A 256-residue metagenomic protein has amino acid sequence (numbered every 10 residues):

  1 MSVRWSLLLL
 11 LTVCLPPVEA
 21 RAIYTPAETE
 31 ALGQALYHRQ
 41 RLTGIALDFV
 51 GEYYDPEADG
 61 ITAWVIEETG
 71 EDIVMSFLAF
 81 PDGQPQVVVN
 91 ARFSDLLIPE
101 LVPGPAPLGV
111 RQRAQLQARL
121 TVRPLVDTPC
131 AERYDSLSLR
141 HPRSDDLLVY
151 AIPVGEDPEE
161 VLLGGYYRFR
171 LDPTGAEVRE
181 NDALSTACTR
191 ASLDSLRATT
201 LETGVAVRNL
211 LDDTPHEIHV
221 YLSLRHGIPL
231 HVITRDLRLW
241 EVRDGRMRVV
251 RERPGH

Functional and structural regions predicted by a protein language model:
W5-V13: Sec-dependent N-terminal signal peptides
L8, V18-A20: Cleavable N-terminal signal peptides
A20-S144, R190-H256: Active-site-proximal loop/helix of nucleotide/amide-processing enzymes and allied scaffolds
Q86-V102, V161-R179: A short, surface-exposed beta-strand/turn
R123-D135, R140-T174: Non-catalytic interface/targeting segments
E159-Y166, L171, R179-A183, V242-H256: Charge-rich, low-complexity terminal tails
Y167-A191, T200-L201, A206-R208: Gly/Pro-enriched, hydrophobic low-complexity segments that function as extracytoplasmic propeptides/linkers
